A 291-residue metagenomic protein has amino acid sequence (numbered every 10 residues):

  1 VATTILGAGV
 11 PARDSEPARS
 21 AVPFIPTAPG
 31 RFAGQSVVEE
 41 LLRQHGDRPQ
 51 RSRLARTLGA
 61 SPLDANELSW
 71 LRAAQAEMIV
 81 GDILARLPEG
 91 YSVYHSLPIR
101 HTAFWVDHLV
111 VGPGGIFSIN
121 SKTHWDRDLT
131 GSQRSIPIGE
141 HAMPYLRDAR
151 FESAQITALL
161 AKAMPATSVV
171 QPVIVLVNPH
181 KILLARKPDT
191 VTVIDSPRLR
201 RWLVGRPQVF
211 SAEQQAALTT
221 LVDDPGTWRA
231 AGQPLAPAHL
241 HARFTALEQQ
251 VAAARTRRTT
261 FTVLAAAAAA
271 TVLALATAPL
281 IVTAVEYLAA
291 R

Functional and structural regions predicted by a protein language model:
V1-F104, P113, T130-G131, P137-R291: Surface-exposed interaction regions that form or flank ligand-binding interfaces
S118-D126, G131-Q133: Active-site ExK catalytic segment of metal-dependent nucleases
